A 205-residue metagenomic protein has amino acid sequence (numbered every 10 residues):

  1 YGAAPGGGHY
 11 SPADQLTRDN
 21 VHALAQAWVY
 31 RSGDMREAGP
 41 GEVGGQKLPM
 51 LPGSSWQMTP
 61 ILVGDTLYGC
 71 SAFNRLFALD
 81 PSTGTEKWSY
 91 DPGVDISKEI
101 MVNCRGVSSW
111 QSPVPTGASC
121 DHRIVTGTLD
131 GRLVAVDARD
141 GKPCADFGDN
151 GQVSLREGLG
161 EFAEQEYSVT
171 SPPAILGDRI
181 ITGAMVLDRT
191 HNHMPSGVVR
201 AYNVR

Functional and structural regions predicted by a protein language model:
Y1-G2, L51-R75, I100-R132, Q165-H191 (+1 more regions): Repeat-blade elements of multi-bladed beta-propeller folds
Y1-L51, S55, T85-V94, K142-F162: Aromatic (tryptophan-biased) beta-strands that constitute blades/sheets of beta-rich domains
G8-P12, G69-C70, A78: Extended, small/polar residue-biased N-terminal targeting/export presequences and adjacent propeptide/linker tracts
D14, F77, V134, R200-Y202: Conserved hydrophobic/aromatic positions in well-ordered beta-strands
D130, G141-K142: Beta-rich strand-turn-strand
V136-G141, P195-R205: Beta-propeller blade signature
